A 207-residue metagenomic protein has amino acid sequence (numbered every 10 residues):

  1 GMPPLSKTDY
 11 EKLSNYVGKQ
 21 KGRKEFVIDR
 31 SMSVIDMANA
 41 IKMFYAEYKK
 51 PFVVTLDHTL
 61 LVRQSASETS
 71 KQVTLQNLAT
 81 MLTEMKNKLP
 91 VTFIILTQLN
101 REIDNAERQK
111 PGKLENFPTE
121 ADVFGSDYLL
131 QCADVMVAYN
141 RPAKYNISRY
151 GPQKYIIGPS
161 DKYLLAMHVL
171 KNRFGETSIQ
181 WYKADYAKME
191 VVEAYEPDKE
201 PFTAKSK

Functional and structural regions predicted by a protein language model:
G1-K7: Conserved helix-turn-beta segment of the N-terminal RecA-like "Helicase ATP-binding" lobe in SF1/SF2 helicases
K7-G18, V34-V54, N87-L89, E102-K207: C-terminal regions of RecA-like/P-loop NTPase motor modules
Q20-K24: Beta-strand-turn-beta hairpins that frame and shape the catalytic cleft of phosphate-ester-processing enzymes
E25-K88: Phosphate-binding/switch loop-helix module in NTP-utilizing enzymes
T55-L56, V91-Q98: Structural recognition of the conserved hydrophobic beta-strand(s) that form the central parallel beta-sheet of P-loop
L61, Q98-I103: Signature of the SF2 helicase/ATPase Hel1-core->accessory helical subdomain module
